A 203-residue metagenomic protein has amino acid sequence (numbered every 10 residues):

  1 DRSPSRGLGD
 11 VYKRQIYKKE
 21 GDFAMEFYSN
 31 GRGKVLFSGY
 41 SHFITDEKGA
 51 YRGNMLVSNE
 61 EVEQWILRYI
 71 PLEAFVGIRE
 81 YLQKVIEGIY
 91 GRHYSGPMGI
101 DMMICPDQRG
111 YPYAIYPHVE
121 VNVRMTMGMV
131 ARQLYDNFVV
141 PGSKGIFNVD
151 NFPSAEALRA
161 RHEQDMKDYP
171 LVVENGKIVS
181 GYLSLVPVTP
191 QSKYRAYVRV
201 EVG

Functional and structural regions predicted by a protein language model:
D1-Y12: Single conserved hydrophobic/aromatic residue that forms the stacking wall/gate of nucleotide- or nucleobase-binding
K13-Q15, F37, Y51-Y113, F152-G176: A long amphipathic alpha-helix within ATP-dependent nucleotide-binding catalytic cores
R14-D22, E26-Y28: Extended catalytic-interface subdomain
A24-F27, D101-M103, Y197-R199: Short beta-strand scaffold segments in enzyme catalytic cores
M25-E61: Acidic, glycine-rich loop-and-beta core segments that form the ion-binding/anion-interacting portion of active sites
H118-R132: Glycine-rich phosphate/pyrophosphate-binding beta-alpha loops
V130-S143: A short alpha/beta connector and helix-capping loop motif
V140-G203: Peripheral (often C-terminal) accessory segments that flank ATP-dependent C-N-forming ligase machineries
